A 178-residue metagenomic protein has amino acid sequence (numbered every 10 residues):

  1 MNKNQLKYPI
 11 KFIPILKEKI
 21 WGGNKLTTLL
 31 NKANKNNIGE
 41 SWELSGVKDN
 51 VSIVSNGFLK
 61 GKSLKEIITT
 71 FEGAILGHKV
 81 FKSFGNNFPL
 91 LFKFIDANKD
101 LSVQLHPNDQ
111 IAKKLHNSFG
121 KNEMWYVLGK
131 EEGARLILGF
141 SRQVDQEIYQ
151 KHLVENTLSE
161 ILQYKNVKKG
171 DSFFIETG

Functional and structural regions predicted by a protein language model:
M1-V144: Transition-metal
H106, V167-G178: Conserved metal-binding segment of the jelly-roll/cupin
F119, S159, D171, I175: Short, glycine/acidic-rich beta->alpha junctions
K151-Q163: Short, structured beta-strand/loop micro-motifs enriched in basic residues and often containing a Trp
